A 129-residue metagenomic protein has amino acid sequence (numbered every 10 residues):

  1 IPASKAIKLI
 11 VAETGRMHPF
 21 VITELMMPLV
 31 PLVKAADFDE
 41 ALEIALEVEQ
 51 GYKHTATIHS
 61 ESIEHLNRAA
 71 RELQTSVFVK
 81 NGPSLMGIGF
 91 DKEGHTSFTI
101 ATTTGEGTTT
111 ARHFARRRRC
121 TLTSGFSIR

Functional and structural regions predicted by a protein language model:
A3-R129: Conserved C-terminal structural/oligomerization subdomain of aldehyde/semialdehyde dehydrogenase
